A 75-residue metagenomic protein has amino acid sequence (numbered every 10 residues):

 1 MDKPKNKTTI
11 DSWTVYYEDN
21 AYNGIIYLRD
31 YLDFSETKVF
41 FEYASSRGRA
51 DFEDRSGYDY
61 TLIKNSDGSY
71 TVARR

Functional and structural regions predicted by a protein language model:
M1-K3, T71-R75: Short intrinsically disordered terminal tails
D2-D11: Short, intrinsically disordered N-terminal pre-domain segments
D11-N20: Short Lys/Arg-enriched alpha/beta "domain-start" segment
N20-S69: Acidic, low-complexity, intrinsically disordered interaction modules
